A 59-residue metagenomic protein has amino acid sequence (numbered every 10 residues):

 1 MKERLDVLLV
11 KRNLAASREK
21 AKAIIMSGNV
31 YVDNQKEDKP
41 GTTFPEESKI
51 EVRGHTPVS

Functional and structural regions predicted by a protein language model:
E3, S17-S59: S4-like RNA-binding module at protein N-termini
E3-N13: Polyanion-binding surface elements
